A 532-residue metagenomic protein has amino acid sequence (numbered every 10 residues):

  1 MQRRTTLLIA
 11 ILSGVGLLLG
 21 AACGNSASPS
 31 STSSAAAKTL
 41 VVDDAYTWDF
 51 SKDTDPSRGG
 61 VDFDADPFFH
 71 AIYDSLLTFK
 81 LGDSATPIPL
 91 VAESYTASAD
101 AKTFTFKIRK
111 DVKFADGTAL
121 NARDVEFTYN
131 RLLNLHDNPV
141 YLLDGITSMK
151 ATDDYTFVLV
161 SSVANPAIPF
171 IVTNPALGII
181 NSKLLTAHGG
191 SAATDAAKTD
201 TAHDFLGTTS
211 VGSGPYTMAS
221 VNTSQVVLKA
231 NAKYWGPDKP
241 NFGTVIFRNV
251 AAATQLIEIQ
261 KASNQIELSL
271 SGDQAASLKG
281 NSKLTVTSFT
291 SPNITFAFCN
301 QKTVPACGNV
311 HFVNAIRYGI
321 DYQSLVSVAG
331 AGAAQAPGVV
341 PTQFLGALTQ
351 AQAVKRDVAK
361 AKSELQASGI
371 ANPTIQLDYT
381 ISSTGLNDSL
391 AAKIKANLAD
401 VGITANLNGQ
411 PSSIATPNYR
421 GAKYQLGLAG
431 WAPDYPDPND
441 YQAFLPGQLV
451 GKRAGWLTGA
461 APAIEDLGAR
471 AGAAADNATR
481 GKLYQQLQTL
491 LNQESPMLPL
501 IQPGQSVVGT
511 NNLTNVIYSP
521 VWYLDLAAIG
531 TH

Functional and structural regions predicted by a protein language model:
D43-A99, N130, V211-G212: N-terminal lobe/hinge region of extracytoplasmic solute-binding protein
F63, A176-P237: Gly/Pro-rich hinge or "lid" segments in bacterial periplasmic/extracellular proteins
Y141-T194: Surface-exposed binding/hinge segments that line and control ligand-binding clefts or catalytic entry sites
S224, A232-L278, K302, T404: Ligand-site clamp/hinge motif
T303-F344, L386-L390, L491-P496: Periplasmic-binding protein-like
N314, V326, D400, N406-A415 (+3 more regions): Extracytoplasmic/peripheral linker and loop segments enriched in polar/acidic and small residues with frequent Thr/Pro
A334-A367, S383-S389: Structural transition elements
V507-H532: Long beta-strand-rich cores associated with HINT superfamily self-processing modules
